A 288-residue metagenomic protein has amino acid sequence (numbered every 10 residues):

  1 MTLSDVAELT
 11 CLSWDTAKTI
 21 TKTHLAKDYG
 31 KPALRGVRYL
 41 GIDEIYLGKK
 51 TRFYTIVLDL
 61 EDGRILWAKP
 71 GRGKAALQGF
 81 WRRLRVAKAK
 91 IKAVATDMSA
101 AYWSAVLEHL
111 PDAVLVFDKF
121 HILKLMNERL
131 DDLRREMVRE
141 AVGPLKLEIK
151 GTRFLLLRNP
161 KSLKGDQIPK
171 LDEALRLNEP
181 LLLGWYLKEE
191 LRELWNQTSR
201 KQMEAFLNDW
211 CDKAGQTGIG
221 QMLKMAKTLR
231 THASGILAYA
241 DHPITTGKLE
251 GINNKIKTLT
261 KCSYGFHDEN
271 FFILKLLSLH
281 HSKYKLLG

Functional and structural regions predicted by a protein language model:
M1-T51, K88-I91, I236: Short, positively charged, Gly/Tyr-enriched micro-motifs that form contact patches at catalytic or ligand/partner
S13, H24-D28, M98, L133 (+2 more regions): The DNA-recognition helices of helix-turn-helix-type DNA-binding domains
A26-K27, Q78-R83: A generic local structural motif
Y39, L115-V116: Conserved beta-strand scaffold positions in the cores of enzyme catalytic domains, especially in NTP/NDP-utilizing
K49-T51, D59, G63, K69-P70 (+4 more regions): Acidic/histidine-rich catalytic cores and adjacent linkers of DNA breakage/strand-transfer/modification proteins
L130-L147: Conserved phosphate-handling catalytic cores of large alpha/beta enzymes
